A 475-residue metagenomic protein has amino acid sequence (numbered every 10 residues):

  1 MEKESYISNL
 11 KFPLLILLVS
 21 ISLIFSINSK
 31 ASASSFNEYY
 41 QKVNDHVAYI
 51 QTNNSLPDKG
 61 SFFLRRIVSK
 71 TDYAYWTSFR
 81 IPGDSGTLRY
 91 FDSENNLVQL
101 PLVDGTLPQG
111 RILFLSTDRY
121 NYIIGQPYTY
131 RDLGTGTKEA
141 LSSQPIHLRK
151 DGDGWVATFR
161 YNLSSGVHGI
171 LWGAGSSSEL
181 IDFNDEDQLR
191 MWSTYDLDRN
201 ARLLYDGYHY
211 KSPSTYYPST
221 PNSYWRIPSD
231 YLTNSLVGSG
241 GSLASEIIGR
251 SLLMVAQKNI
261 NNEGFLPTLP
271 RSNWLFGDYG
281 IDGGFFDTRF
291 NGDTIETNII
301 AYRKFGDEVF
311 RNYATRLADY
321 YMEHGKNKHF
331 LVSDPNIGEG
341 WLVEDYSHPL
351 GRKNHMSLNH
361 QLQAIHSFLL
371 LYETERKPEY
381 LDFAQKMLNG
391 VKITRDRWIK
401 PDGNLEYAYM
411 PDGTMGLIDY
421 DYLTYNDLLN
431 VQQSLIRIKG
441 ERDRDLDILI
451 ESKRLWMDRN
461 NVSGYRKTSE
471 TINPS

Functional and structural regions predicted by a protein language model:
E2-L14: Bacterial N-terminal signal peptides that target proteins for export
L15-L23: Hydrophobic helical h-region of N-terminal Sec-dependent signal peptides in bacterial secretory/periplasmic proteins
I24-A33: Sec-dependent signal peptide cleavage junction
S32-G264, D307, R311: Carbohydrate-recognition beta-sandwich/jelly-roll modules in extracellular/periplasmic carbohydrate-active proteins
R190-T220, E246-T268, E308-P335, E379-N404 (+1 more regions): Long, well-ordered core segments of solenoidal/helical folds
A201-S223, F265-D287, F330-S357, K400-D427 (+1 more regions): Carbohydrate-binding/catalytic loop surfaces
P218-S239, F285-R303, K353-Y372, T414-I436: Well-ordered alpha-helical segments within folded domains of soluble proteins
N262-G325: Acidic/His-rich structured neighborhood in mature extracellular/periplasmic domains
